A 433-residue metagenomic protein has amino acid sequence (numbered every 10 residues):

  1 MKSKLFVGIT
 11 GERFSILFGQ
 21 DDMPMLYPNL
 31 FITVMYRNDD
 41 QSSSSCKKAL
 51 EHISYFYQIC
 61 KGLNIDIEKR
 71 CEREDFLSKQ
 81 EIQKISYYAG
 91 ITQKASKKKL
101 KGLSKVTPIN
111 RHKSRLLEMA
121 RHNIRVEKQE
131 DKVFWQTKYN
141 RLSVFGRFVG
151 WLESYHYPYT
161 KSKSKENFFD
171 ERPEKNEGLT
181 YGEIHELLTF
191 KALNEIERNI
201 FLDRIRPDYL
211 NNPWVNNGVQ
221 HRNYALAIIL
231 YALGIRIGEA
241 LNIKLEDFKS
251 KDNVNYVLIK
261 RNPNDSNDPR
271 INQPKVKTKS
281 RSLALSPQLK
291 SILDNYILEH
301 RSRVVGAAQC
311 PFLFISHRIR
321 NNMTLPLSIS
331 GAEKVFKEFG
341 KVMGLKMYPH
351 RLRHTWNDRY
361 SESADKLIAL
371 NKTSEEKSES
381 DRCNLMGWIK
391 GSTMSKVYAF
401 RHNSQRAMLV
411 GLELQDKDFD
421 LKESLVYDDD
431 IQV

Functional and structural regions predicted by a protein language model:
M1-S154, D381, D429-V433: Charge-rich, intrinsically disordered N-terminal extensions that act as flexible nucleic-acid engagement or regulatory
S154-P158, L230-N255: Short, charged phosphate-coordinating catalytic segments
D203-I237: Basic, Lys/Arg- and aromatic-enriched nucleic-acid-binding interface segment
N212-P213, R320-N322, E333-G391: Short, basic (Lys/Arg/His-rich) helix/loop patches that form interaction surfaces in the mid-to-C-terminal regions
N242-S291: Conserved tyrosine-mediated DNA breakage-rejoining catalytic core shared by Y-recombinases
S286-K346: Active-site/catalytic core of tyrosine-dependent DNA strand-transfer enzymes
L385-Q415: Catalytic-site neighborhood detector that most strongly recognizes the C-terminal catalytic loop/helix of tyrosine
M408-V433: C-terminal secondary-structure termini that scaffold catalytic or DNA-interacting sites
